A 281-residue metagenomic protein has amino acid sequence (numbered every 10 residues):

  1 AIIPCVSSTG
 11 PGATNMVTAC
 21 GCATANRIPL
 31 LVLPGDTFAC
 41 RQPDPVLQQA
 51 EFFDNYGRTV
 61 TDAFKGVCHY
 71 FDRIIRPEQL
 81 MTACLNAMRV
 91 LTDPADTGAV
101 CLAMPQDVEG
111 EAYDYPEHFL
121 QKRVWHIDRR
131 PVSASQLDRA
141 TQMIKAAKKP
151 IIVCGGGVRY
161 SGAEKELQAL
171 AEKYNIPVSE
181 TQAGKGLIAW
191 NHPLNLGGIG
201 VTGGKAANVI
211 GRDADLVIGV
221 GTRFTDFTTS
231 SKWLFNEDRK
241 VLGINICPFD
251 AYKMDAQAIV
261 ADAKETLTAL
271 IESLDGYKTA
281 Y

Functional and structural regions predicted by a protein language model:
A1-A280: N-terminal alpha/beta PP-like core and its mobile active-site loop of ThDP/TPP-dependent enzymes
